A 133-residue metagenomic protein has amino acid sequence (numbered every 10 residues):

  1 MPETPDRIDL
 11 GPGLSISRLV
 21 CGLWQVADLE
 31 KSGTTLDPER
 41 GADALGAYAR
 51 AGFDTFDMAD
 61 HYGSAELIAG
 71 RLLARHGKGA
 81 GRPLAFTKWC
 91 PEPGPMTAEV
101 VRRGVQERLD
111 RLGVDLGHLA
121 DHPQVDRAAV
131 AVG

Functional and structural regions predicted by a protein language model:
M1-P83: N-terminal binding-site loop/beta-alpha segment at the start of enzyme catalytic domains that lines or forms
W24, K31, G94, A129-V130: A periodicity- and composition-biased signal for non-globular, repetitive helical segments
W24-V26, A59-H61, K88-E92, H122-V125: Active-site beta-loop-alpha junctions enriched in small/polar residues
E30, M58, C90, T97 (+1 more regions): Generic anion/oxyanion-binding catalytic loop in active/binding sites
G46, R50, P95-G133: Glycine/proline-rich, positively charged, aromatic-decorated active-site loop/lid region on the catalytic face
A59-L67, E92-A98, R127-A129: Acidic-and-aromatic substrate-binding clefts and catalytic sites of carbohydrate-active enzymes
I68-L72, K88, V100-E107: Generic beta-strand or strand-like secondary-structure segments
H76-T97: Structural motif corresponding to the early beta-alpha repeats
